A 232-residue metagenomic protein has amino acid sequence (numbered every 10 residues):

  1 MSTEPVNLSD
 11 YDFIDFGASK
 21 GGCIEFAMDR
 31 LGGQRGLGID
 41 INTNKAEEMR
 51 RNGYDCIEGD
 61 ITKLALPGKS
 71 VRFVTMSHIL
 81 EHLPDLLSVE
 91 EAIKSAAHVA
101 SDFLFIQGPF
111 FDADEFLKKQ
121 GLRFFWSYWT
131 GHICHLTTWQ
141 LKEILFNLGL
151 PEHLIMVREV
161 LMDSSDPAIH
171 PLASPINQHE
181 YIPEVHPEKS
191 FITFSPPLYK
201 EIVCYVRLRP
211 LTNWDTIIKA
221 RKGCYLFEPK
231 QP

Functional and structural regions predicted by a protein language model:
E4-P5, Y11-F116, C204: Conserved SAM-binding loop
N7, M76, G121-F125: General secondary-structure edge motif
T62, P84-P232: S-adenosyl-L-methionine-dependent methyltransferase catalytic module, highlighting the catalytic core
